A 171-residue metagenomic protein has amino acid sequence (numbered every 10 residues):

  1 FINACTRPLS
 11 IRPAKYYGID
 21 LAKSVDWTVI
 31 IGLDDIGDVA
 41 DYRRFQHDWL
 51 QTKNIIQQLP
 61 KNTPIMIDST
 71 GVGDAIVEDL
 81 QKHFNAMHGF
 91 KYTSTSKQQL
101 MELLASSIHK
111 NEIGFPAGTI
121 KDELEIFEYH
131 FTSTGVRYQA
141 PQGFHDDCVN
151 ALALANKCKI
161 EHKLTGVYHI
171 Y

Functional and structural regions predicted by a protein language model:
F1-I19: ATPase catalytic-site recognition across NTP-hydrolyzing enzymes
C5-I11, I55-K61, G166-Y171: C-terminal regions of RecA-like/P-loop NTPase motor modules
Y17-W27: Short acidic, Gly/Ser-rich segments with clustered Asp/Glu that frequently serve as metal-coordination loops in enzyme
T28-G32, A151: Short beta-strand scaffold segments in enzyme catalytic cores
D34-T134: Mg2+-dependent endonuclease catalytic cores in nucleic-acid-processing enzymes, primarily RNase H-like
T132-G143: Short, solvent-exposed helix-loop connector elements
D146-N150: Active-site nucleophilic cysteine motif
L152-Y171: Acidic two-metal-ion nuclease catalytic site recognized across multiple nuclease folds, prominently DnaQ/RNase D-T
